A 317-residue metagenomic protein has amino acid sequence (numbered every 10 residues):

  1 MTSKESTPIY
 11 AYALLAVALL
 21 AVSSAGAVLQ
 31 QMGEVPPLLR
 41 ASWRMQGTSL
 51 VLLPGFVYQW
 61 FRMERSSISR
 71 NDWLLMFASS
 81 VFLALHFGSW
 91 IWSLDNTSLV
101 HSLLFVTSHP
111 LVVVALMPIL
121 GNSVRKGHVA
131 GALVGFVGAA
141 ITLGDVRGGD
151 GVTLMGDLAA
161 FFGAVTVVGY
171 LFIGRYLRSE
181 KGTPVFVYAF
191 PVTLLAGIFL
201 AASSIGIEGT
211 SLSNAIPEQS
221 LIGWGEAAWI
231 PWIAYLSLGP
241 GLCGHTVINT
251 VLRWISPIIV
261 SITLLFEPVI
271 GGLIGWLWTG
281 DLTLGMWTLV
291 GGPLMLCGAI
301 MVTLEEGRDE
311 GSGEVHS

Functional and structural regions predicted by a protein language model:
M1-W43, T48, G55, S80-V81 (+5 more regions): Glycine-/small-residue-enriched transmembrane alpha-helix faces in small-molecule transporters and effluxers
T2, M45, W229, S261 (+1 more regions): C-terminal-most transmembrane helix of multi-pass membrane proteins
A21, V57-V100, V106, I141 (+1 more regions): Specific transmembrane alpha-helical segments of multi-pass solute transporters/efflux pumps, especially DMT/EamA
S24-A27, S49-I68, V134-G151, L195-W229 (+2 more regions): Membrane-interface helix-cap regions at the ends of transmembrane helices in multi-pass membrane proteins
E34-L85, P110-L116, V165-I173, A189-S211 (+1 more regions): Transmembrane alpha-helices of multi-pass small-molecule transport proteins
W43, S102-S108, I173-I198, S237-L277: Helix-helix packing/entry segments at the starts of transmembrane helices
L52, F56, F77, V124-V146 (+2 more regions): Hydrophobic transmembrane alpha-helices of multi-pass small-molecule transport proteins
F56-Q59, H109-L133, V269-L289: C-terminal transmembrane-helix exit sites in multi-pass transporters
